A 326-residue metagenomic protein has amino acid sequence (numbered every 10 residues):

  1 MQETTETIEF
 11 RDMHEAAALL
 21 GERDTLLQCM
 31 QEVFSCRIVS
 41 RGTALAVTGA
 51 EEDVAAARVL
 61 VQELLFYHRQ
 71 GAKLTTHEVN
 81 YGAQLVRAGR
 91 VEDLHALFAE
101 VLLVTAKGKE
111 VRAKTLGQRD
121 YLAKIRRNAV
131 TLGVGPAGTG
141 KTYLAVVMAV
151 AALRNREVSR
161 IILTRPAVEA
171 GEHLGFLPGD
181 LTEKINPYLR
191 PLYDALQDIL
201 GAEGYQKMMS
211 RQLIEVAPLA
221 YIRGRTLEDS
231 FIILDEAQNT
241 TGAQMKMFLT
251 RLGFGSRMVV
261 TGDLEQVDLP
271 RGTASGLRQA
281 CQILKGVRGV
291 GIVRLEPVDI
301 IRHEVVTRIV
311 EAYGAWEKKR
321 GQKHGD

Functional and structural regions predicted by a protein language model:
M1-A17: Short glycine-/aliphatic-rich beta-strand segments at the starts of folded cytosolic domains
M13, E51-E52, N239, I300: Short, surface-exposed acidic/glycine-rich loop or hinge patches that mediate macromolecular interfaces
E15-E32: Short amphipathic alpha-helix segments
L19, A57-L60, M245-F248: Hydrophobic side chains in well-ordered alpha-helices
Q28, F34-R37, T43: Compact, well-ordered interaction domains used in eukaryotic information-processing assemblies
V39-F98: Interdomain "pre-motor" coupling segment immediately N-terminal to P-loop NTPase/helicase cores
A44, A106-D120, K124-L234, Q238-D326: Conserved helicase motor core of SF1/SF2 NTP-dependent helicases
A88-K109, A113-L116: Conserved loop-to-helix interface motifs that mediate assembly, gating, or partner/ligand docking in ancient ring
